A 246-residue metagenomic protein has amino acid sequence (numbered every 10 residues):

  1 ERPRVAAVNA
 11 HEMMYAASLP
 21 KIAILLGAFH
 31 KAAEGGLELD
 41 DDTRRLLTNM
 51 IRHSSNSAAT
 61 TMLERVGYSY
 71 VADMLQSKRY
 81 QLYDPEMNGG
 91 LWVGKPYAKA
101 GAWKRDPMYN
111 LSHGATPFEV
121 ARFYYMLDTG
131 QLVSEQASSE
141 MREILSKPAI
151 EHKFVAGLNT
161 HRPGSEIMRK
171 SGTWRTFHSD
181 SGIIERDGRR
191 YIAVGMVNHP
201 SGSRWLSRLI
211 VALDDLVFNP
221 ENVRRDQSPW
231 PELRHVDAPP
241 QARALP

Functional and structural regions predicted by a protein language model:
E1, D41-S55, E64-Y68, W92 (+3 more regions): Acidic helix-start/capping segments at beta-turn-to-alpha-helix junctions
E1-V8, I184-E185: A short, well-structured edge-of-sheet supersecondary motif
A6-H11, R52-A59, A100-M108: Flexible glycine/proline-enriched surface loops and loop-helix/loop-strand junctions
M13-L37, M50, A193: Active-site SXXK
L26, R44, T48, N56 (+9 more regions): Solvent-exposed, polar/charged alpha-helical surfaces in well-ordered, non-transmembrane soluble domains, broadly
H30-T48, S134-S138: Short, well-structured active-site flanking segments
T60-T129: Mid-domain, small-residue-enriched loop/turn segments at the edges of structured enzyme/sensor domains
R122-P246: Structured C-terminal helix/loop/strand segments within mature extracytoplasmic catalytic/sensor domains
